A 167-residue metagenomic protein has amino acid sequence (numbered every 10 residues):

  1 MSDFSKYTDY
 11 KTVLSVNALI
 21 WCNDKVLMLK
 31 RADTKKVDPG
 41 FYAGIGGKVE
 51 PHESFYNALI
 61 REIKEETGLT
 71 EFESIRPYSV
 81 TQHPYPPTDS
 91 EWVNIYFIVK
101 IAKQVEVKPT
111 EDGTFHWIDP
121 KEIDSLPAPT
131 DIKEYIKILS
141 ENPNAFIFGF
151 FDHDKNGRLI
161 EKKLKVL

Functional and structural regions predicted by a protein language model:
M1-N17, N23: Acidic, metal-coordinating catalytic segment for phosphate/diphosphate chemistry, firing primarily on the Nudix
K6, S79-P86: Short, solvent-exposed loop/turn elements at beta->coil junctions and helix N-caps that rim active or binding pockets
A18, P77, F97-V99: A structural signal for short, well-ordered beta-strand segments
V26-M28, L159: Hydrophobic "anchor" residues
K36-G40: A conserved beta-turn-beta hairpin within the catalytic core of GNAT-like acetyltransferases that forms part
Y42-I45: Conserved acetyl-CoA binding element of GNAT-fold acetyltransferases
V49-E73, H83-E134, K162-L167: Unchanged
S140-L167: Charged phosphate-binding loop/patch that engages nucleotide di/tri-phosphates or the phosphate backbone of nucleic
